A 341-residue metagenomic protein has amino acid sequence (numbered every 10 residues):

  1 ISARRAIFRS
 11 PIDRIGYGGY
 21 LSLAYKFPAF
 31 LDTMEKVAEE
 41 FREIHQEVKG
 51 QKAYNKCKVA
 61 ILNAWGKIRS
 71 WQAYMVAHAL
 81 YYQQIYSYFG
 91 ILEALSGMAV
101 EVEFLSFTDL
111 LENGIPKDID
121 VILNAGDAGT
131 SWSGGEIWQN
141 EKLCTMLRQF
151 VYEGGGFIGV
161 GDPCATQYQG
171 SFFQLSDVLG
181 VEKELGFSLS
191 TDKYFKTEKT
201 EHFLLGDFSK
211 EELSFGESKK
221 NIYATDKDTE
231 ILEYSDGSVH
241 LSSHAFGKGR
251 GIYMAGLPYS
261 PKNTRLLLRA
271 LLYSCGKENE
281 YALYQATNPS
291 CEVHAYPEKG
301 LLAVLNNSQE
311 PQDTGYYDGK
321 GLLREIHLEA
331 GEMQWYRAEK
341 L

Functional and structural regions predicted by a protein language model:
I1, R69-Q83, T130-E141, Y168-Q174: Short, flexible/disordered intra-domain loops and linkers
I1-I85, L189-Y194, E211, L232-E233 (+4 more regions): Hydrophobic targeting/anchoring helices
S22-A24, G66-R69, D127-E136, C164-A165 (+2 more regions): Short acidic, S/G/P-rich loop/turn micro-motifs used as interaction or catalytic elements
E93-I115: A short, well-structured beta->alpha microelement
G114-G126: Short acidic/histidine-rich motifs immediately flanking catalytic phosphotransfer sites in two-component signaling
N124-A125, R324-L341: C-terminal beta-strand-rich structural cap/linker in extracellular carbohydrate-active enzymes
G134-K210: A glycine-rich, often tryptophan-bearing local segment used as a flexible ligand/cofactor-contacting loop or short
D192-G247, L257-L266, L271-G321, L328-E329 (+1 more regions): Catalytic beta-strand/loop cores that center a nucleophilic Ser/Cys/Thr and support acyl-enzyme chemistry
